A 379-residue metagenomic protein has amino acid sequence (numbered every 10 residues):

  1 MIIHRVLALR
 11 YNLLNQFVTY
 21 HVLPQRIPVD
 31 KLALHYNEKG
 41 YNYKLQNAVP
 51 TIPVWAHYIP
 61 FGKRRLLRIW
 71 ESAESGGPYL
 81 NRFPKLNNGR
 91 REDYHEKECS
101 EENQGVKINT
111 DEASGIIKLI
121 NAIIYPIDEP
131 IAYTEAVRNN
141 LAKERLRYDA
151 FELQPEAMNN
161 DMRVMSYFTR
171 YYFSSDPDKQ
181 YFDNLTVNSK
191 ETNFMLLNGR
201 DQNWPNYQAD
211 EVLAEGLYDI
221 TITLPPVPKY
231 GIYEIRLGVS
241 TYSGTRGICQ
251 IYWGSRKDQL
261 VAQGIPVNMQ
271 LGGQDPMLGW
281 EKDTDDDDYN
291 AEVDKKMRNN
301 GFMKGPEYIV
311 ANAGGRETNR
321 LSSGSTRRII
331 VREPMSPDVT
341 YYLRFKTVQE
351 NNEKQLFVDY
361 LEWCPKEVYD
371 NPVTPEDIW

Functional and structural regions predicted by a protein language model:
I2-T110: Aromatic/histidine-rich interaction motifs
K31-A33, A122, N139-A142: Surface-exposed beta-strand edges and their flanking turn/coil or helix-capping segments
V54-H57, K63-E71, Y79-G105, D128-W379: Extracytoplasmic
K107-D111, G115-P126: Extracellular low-complexity, Gly/Ser/Thr-rich intrinsically disordered linkers and protease-sensitive activation/hinge
